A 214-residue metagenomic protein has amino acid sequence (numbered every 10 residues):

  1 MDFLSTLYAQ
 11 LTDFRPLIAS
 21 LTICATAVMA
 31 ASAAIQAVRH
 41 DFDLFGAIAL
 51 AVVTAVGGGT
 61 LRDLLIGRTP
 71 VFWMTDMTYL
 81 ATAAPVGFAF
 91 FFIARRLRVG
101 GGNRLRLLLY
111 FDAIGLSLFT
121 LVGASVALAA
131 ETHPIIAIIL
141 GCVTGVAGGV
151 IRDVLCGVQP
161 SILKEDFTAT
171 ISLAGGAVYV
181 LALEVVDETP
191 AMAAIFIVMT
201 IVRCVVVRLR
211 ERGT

Functional and structural regions predicted by a protein language model:
D2-P134, G157-T214: Alpha-helical transmembrane segments and their membrane-interface boundaries that form or gate the permeation pathway
V86, I138-V143: Hydrophobic alpha-helical segments of small multi-pass membrane proteins
E131-I138, V150: Membrane-embedded alpha-helical hairpins and interfacial helices in multi-pass inner-membrane proteins
V146-V158: Membrane-helix boundary/interface segments in integral membrane proteins
